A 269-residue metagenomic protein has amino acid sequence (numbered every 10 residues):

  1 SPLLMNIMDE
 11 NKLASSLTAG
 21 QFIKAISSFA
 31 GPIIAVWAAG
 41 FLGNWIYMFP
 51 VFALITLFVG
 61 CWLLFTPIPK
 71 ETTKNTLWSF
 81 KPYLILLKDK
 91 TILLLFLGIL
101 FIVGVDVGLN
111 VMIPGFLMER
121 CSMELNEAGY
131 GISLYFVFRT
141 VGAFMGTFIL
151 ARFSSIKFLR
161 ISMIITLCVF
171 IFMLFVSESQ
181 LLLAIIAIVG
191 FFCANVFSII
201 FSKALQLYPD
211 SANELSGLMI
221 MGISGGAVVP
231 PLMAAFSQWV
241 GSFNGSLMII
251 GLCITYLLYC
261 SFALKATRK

Functional and structural regions predicted by a protein language model:
S1-D9, A194-Y208: Intracellular juxtamembrane helix-capping segments at the cytosolic ends of symmetry-related transmembrane helices
N11, S16-I68: Helix-loop-helix hairpin linking two adjacent transmembrane segments in secondary transporters
I34-G43, L117-M118, I149-L150, A234-S242: Interfacial helix-cap and linker-helix signal at transmembrane-aqueous boundaries of multi-pass secondary transporters
G60-T66, M248-K269: Multi-pass alpha-helical transporter architecture, strongest for 12-TM Major Facilitator/SLC carriers used
K70-L95: Juxtamembrane intracellular "pre-TM" segments in multi-pass secondary transporters
D89-S133, T140-A143: Extracytoplasmic gate region of multi-pass secondary transporters
G142-S155, Q238: Helix-to-loop junctions at the C-terminal end of transmembrane segments in multipass secondary transporters
I156-I200: C-terminal transmembrane helical hairpin of 12-TM major facilitator-type secondary transporters
